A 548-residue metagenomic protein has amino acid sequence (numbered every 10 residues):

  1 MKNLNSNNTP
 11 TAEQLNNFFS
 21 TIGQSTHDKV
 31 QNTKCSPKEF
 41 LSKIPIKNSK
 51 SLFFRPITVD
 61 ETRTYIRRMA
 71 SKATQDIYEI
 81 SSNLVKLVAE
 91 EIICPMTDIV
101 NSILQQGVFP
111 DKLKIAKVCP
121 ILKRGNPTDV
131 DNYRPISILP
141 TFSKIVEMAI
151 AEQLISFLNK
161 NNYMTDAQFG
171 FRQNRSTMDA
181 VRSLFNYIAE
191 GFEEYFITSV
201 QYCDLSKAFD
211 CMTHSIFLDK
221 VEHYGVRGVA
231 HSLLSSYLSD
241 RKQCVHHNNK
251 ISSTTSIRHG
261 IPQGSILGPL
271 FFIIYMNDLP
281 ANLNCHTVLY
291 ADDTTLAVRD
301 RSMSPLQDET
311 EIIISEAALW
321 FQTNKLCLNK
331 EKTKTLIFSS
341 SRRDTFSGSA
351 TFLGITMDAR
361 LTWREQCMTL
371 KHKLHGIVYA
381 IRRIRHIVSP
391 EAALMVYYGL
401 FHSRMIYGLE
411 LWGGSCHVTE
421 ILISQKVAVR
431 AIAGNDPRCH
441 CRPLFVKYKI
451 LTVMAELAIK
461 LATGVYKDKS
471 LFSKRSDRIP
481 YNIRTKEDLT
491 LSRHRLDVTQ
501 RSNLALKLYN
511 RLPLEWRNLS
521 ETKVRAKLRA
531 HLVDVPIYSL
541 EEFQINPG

Functional and structural regions predicted by a protein language model:
M1-D131, I145, M164, I197 (+4 more regions): Surface-exposed loop/turn segments and immediately adjacent short secondary-structure elements within folded domains
F19, N48-P262, V298, M395: Conserved pre-catalytic core of RNA-dependent polymerases
L52, N249, I312-S315, T323-T351: Short, conserved micro-motifs composed of acidic
D76, I115-V118, R134, Q168 (+10 more regions): Catalytic palm active-site di-aspartate
S339, F445-L491: A glycine-rich beta-turn/hairpin centered on an aromatic-Pro dipeptide
S349-E410: Basic, alpha-helical interaction scaffolds
L400-S415, E456-K469: Extended, well-ordered alpha-helical segments in internal regulatory regions
